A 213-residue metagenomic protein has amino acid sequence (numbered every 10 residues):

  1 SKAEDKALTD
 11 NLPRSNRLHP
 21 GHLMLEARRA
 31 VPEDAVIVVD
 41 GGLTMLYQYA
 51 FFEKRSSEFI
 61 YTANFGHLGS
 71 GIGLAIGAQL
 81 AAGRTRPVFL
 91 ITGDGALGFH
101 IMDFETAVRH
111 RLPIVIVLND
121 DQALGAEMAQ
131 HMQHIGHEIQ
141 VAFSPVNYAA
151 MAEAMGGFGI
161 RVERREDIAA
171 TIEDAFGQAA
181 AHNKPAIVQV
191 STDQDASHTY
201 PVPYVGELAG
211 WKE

Functional and structural regions predicted by a protein language model:
S1-G83: Active-site diphosphate/adenylate-binding microenvironment
P32-A35, R55-S57, A82-V88, H110-V115 (+2 more regions): Short coil/turn connectors at secondary-structure junctions
V38-D40, I91-T92, I116-D120, Q189-D193: Short beta-strand segments
M45-L46, G66-G69, L97-G98, Q122-A126 (+1 more regions): Short gly/pro/ser/thr-enriched loop/turn and capping motifs at secondary-structure boundaries
Y47-E53, G71-G73, I101-D103, A126-H131 (+1 more regions): Short acidic, glycine/serine/threonine-rich loops at helix termini
A81-F143: Conserved thiamine diphosphate
M132-D174: Conserved thiamine diphosphate
D174-E213: Glycine/aspartate-rich loop-and-adjacent alpha/beta segment that forms the canonical ThDP
